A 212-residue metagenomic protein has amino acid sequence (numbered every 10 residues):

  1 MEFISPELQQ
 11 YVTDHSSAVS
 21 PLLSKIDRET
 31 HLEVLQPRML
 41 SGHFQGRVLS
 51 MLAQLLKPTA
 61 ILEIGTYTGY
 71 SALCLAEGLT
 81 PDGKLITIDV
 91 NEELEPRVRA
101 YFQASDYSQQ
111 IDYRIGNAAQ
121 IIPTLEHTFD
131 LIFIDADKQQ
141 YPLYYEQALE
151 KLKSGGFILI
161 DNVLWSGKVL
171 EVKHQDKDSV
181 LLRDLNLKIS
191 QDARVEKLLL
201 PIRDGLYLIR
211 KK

Functional and structural regions predicted by a protein language model:
M1-L131, K138-L159, V163-K212: A short alpha-helical cap/connector motif
